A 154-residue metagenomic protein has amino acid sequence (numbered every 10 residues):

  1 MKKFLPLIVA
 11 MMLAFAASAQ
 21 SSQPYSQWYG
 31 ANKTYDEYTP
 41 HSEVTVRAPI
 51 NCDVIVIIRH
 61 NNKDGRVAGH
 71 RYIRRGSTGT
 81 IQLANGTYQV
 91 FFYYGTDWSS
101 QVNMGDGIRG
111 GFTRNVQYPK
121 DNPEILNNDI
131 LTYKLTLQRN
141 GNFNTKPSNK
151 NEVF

Functional and structural regions predicted by a protein language model:
F4-A17: Sec-dependent N-terminal signal peptides
A19-N62, A68-G69, Y93-F154: Primarily secretory-pathway and cell-envelope proteins
H70-R74: Short, acidic Ser/Thr/Gly-rich low-complexity loop/linker segments typical of extracellular and cell-surface proteins
G76-I81: Short, surface-exposed beta-strand/beta-hairpin micro-motifs centered on an aromatic residue
A84-G86: Surface-exposed, short loops/turns at beta-strand junctions within beta-sandwich domains
Y88-V90: A short tyrosine-centered beta-strand micro-motif
